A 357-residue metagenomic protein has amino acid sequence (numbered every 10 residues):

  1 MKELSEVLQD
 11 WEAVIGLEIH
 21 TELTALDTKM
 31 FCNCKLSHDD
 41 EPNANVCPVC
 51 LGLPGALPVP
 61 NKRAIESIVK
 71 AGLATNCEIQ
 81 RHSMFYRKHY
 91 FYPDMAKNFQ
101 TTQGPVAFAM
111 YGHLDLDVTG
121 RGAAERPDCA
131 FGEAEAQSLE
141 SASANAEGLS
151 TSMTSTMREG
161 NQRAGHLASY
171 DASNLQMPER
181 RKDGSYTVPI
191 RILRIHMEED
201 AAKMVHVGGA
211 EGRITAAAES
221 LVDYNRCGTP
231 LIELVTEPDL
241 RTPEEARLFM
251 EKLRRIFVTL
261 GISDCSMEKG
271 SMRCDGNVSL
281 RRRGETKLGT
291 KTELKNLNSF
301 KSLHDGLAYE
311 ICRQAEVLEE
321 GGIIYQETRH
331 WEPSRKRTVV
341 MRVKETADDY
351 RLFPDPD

Functional and structural regions predicted by a protein language model:
M1-E133, M153, R163-D357: Basic, nucleic-acid-interacting segments
K2, N145, L149, R158 (+1 more regions): Surface-exposed charge patches in extracellular/virion surface proteins
A130, A134-A136, A142, A146-G148: Low-complexity, intrinsically disordered tandem-repeat tracts enriched in small residues
A142-E147, T154-E159, S173: Low-complexity, intrinsically disordered segments with a bias for serine/threonine
